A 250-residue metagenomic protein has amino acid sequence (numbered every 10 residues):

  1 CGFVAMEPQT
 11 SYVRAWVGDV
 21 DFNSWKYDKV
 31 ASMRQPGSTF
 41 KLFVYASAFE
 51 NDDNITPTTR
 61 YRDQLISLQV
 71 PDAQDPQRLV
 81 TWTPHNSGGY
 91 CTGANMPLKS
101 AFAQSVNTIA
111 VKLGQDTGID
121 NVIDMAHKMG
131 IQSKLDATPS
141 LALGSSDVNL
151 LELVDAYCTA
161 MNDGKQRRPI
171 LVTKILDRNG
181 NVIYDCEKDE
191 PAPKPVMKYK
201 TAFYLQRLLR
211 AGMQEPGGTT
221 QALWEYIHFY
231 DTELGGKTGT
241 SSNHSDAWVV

Functional and structural regions predicted by a protein language model:
C1-E7, Y12, W16-V17, F22-V30 (+4 more regions): A penicillin-recognizing enzyme superfamily signal
N23-A31, N107-I109, S133-L141, D189-P191: Glycine- and acidic
N23-F43, T58-Y61, M96, S140: Short active-site loop at a secondary-structure junction that contains or immediately precedes the catalytic residue(s)
S38-T39, S105, D147: Catalytic nucleophile serine of serine hydrolases, specifically the conserved "nucleophile elbow" pentapeptide
S47-F49: Short active-site loop/helix that positions an aromatic residue
N54-V122, Q166, R178-A211: Conserved catalytic neighborhood of penicillin-recognizing serine enzymes
T59, Q64, P139-L141, I170-T173: Extracytoplasmic/periplasmic beta-strand context in beta-sandwich domains, especially the cupredoxin/COX2 CuA-binding
D75-N86, T117-D155: Mid-domain, small-residue-enriched loop/turn segments at the edges of structured enzyme/sensor domains
